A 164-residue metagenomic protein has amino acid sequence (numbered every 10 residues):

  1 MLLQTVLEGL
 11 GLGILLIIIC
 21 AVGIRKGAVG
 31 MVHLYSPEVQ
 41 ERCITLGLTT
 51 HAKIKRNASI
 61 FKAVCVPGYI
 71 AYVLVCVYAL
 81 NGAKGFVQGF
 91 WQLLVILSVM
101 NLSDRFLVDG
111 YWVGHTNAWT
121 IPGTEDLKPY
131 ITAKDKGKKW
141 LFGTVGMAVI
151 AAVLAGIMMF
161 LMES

Functional and structural regions predicted by a protein language model:
Q4-G9, K62, G85-L93, K139 (+1 more regions): Residue-level signature of transmembrane alpha-helical entry/exit and packing/kink sites in multi-pass membrane
V6-G30, I96-W112: Hydrophobic alpha-helical membrane-embedded segments
A21-T45: Membrane-interface helix-loop junction between the first two transmembrane segments
Q40-K55, T120-K138: Short membrane-interface loop/juxtamembrane segments of multi-pass integral membrane proteins
A58-Y78, K139-V153: Core segments of transmembrane alpha-helices that mediate helix-helix packing or line hydrophobic substrate/ligand
V77-A83, L161: Juxtamembrane "helix-exit" motif on the non-cytosolic side of transmembrane helices
R105-E125: Juxtamembrane non-transmembrane "cap" segments at the membrane-aqueous interface of multi-pass membrane proteins
L154-S164: Juxtamembrane boundary at the C-terminal end of a transmembrane helix
